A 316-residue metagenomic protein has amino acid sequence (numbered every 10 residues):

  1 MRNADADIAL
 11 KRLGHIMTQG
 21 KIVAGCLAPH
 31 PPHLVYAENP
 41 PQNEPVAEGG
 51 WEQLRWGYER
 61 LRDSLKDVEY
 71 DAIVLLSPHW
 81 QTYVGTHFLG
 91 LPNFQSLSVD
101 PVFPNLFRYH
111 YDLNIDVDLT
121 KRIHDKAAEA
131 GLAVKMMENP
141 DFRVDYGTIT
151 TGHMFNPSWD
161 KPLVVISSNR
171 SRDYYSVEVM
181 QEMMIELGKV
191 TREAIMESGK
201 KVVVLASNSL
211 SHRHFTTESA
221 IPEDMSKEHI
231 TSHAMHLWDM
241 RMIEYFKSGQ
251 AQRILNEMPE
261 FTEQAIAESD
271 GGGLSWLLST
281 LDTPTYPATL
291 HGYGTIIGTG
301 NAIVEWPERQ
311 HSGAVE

Functional and structural regions predicted by a protein language model:
D5-D71, Y83-I185, E197, T217-E316: Flexible, D/E/H-enriched segments
H30-P31, H79, H212: Histidine-centered active-site/metal-ligand motif
D71-S77, I166, K200-L210: Beta-strand elements within well-structured catalytic alpha/beta cores of enzymes that handle phosphate/sulfate esters
S77-Y83: Conserved beta-ketoacyl condensing-enzyme motif
E186-V190, V203-A206, R241: Non-catalytic alpha-helical scaffold/packing segments enriched in small hydrophobic residues
K189-E197: Non-transmembrane, aqueous-exposed alpha-helical and coiled segments at domain scale
L210-T216: A structural signal for small-residue-enriched, beta-sheet-centric alpha/beta enzyme cores and oligomeric scaffold folds
